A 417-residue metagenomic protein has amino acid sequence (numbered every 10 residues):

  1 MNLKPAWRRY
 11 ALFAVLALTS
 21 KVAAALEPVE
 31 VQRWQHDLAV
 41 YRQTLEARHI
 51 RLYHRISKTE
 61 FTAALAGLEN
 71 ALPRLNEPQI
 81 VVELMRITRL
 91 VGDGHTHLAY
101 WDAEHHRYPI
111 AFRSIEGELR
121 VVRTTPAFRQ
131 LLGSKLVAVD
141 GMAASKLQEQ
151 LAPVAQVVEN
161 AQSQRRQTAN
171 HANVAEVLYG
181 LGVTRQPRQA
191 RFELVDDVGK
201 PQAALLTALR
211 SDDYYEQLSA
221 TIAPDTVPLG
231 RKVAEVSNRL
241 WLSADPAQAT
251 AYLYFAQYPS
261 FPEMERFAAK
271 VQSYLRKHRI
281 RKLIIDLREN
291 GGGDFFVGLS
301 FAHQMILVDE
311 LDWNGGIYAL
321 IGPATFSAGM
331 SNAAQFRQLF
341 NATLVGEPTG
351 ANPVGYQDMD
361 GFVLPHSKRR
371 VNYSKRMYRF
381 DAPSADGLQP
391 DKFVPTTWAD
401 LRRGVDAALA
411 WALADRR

Functional and structural regions predicted by a protein language model:
N2-A11: Bacterial N-terminal signal peptides that target proteins for export
A11-L12, A24: Sequence-pattern detector for short linear motifs and compositional/periodic biases rather than a specific fold
T19-V22: N-terminal signal peptide c-region/cleavage motif recognized by signal peptidases
A25-K282, E289, W313: Flexible, low-complexity junctional segments that flank or bridge functional domains
P28-R42, D196-G199, G230-R417: C-terminal "post-core" interaction segments
